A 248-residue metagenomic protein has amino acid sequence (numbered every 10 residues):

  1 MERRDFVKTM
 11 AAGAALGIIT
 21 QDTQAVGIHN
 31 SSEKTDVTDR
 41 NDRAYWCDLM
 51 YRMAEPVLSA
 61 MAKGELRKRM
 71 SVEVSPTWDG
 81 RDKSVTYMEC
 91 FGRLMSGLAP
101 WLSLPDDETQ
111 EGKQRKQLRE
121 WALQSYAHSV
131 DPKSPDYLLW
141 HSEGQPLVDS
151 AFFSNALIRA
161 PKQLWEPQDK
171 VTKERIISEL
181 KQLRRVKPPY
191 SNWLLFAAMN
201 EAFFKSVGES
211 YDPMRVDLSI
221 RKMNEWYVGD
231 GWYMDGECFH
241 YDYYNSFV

Functional and structural regions predicted by a protein language model:
M1, T20-A44: C-terminal segment of N-terminal export signals and the immediately downstream linker at the start of the mature
D5-V26: N-terminal export signals
A12, S59, K63, G97-D107 (+1 more regions): Short helix-loop boundary/capping segments at the starts of domains
A15, M53, L58-R69, Q117 (+1 more regions): Outer-membrane beta-barrel proteins and related beta-barrel translocases across Gram-negative bacteria
E33-D36, M95, L195-A198: Asp-box/BNR beta-propeller blade signature and adjacent active/binding-site loops in extracellular glycan-interacting
D36-L102: N-terminal signal-anchor module of multipass membrane proteins
Y87, L98-W101, R115-V248: Aromatic-lined, polymer-binding surfaces characteristic of secreted/periplasmic polysaccharide-degrading enzymes
D107-K116: Short coil/linker segments at helix-helix boundaries
